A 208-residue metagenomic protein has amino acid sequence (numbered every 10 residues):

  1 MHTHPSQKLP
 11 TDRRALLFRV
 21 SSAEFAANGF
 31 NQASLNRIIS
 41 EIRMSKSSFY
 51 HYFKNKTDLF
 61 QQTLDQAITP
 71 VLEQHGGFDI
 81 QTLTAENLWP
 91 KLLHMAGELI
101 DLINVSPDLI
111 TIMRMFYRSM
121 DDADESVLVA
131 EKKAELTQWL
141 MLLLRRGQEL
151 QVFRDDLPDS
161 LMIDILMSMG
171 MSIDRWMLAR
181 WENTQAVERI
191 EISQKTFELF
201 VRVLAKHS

Functional and structural regions predicted by a protein language model:
M1-D12, S208: N-terminal intrinsically disordered/low-complexity leader segments
R13, L17-F25, L99, F200: Short hydrophobic clusters on alpha-helical segments that form packing/core surfaces in small helical domains
R13-S21, I38, T63-A67, V71 (+1 more regions): Generic hydrophobic, amphipathic alpha-helix propensity
L16, E24-D58, Q62: Helix-turn-helix
Q62, G77-S106, D159-L166, S193: Hydrophobic alpha-helical connector segments
P90-M115, M141-L142, M167, M171 (+1 more regions): Helical hydrophobic small-molecule/effector-binding pocket
I100-M141, S160-L161: Short secondary-structure transition hinges
I110-R114, Q148-T196, H207-S208: Hydrophobic/aromatic-rich alpha-helical bundle segments in the mid-to-C-terminal region
